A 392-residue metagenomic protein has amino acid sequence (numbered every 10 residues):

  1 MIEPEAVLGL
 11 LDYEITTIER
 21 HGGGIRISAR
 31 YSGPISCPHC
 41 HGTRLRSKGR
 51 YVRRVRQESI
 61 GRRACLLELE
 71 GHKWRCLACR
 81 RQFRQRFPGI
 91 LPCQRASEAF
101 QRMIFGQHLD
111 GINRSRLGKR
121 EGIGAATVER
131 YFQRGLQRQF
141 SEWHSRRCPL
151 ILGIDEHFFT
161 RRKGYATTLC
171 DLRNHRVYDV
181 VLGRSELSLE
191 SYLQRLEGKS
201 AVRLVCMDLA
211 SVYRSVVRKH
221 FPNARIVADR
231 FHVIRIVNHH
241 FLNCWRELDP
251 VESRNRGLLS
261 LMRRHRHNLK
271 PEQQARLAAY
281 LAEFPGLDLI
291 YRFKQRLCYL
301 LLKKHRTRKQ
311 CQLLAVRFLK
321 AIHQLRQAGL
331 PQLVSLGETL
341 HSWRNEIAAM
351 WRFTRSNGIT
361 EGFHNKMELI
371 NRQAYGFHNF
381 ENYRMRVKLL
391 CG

Functional and structural regions predicted by a protein language model:
M1-R81, F87: Short, conserved DNA-binding cores of transcription-related domains
R30, P34, H39, R46 (+8 more regions): Acidic/histidine-rich catalytic cores and adjacent linkers of DNA breakage/strand-transfer/modification proteins
R54-K163, K199-V202, I347-A348: Short, positively charged, Gly/Tyr-enriched micro-motifs that form contact patches at catalytic or ligand/partner
F87, C170-R176: Gly-rich Lys/Arg/Thr-decorated short loops/hinges at beta-loop-alpha junctions or inter-strand turns that position
R95-A96, V177-G198, L204: Active-site beta-loop-alpha junctions of metal-dependent nucleic acid enzymes, especially the RNase H-like/DDE
G124, G135-Q139, C244, T354 (+1 more regions): The DNA-recognition helices of helix-turn-helix-type DNA-binding domains
V233-E252: Short alpha-helix plus adjacent loop in nuclease-associated cores
